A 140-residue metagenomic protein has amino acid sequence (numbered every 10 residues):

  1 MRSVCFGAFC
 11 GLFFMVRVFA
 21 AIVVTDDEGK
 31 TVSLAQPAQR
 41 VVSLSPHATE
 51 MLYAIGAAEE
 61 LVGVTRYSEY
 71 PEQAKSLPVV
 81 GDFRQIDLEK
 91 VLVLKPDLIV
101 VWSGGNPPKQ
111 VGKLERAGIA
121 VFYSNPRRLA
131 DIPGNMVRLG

Functional and structural regions predicted by a protein language model:
S3-F9, F13-H47: Bacterial Sec-exported substrate-binding components of ABC uptake systems
A21-V24, K30-T31, D97-L98, W102 (+1 more regions): Extracytoplasmic substrate-binding proteins
A35, G56-A58, A120: Extracytoplasmic "Venus flytrap"/periplasmic binding protein-like
Q39-G105, Q110: A short, structured surface patch at a secondary-structure boundary
